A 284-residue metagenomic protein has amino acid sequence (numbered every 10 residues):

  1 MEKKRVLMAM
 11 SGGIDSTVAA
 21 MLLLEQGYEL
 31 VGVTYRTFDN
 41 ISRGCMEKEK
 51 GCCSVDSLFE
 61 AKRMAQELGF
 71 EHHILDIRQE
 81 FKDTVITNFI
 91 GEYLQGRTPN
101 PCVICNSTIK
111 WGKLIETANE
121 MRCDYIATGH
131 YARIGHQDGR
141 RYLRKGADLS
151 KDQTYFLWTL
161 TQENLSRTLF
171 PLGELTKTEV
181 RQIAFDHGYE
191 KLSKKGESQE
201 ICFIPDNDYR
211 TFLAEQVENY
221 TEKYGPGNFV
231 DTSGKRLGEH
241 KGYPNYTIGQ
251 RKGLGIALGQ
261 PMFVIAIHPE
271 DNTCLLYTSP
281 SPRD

Functional and structural regions predicted by a protein language model:
M1-W158, L169, K177-V180, F185 (+1 more regions): ATP-dependent adenylation/nucleotidyltransferase module used to activate substrates
G135-R140, D231-S233, H268-D271: Short acidic-glycine loop/turn motifs at beta-strand connectors
K151-D152, Y209-A214, R283: Short, charged/polar, Gly/Pro-enriched secondary-structure boundary elements
Q162-T232, G238-H240: Contiguous mid-protein beta-loop-alpha structural module that forms a pocket-lining wall or clamp of enzyme active
N228-T232, R236-Q250, G255, I267: Oxyanion-binding "anion nests"
N272-L276: A generic structural motif
Y277-D284: Conserved small/polar residues in nucleotide/adenosyl-binding loops
